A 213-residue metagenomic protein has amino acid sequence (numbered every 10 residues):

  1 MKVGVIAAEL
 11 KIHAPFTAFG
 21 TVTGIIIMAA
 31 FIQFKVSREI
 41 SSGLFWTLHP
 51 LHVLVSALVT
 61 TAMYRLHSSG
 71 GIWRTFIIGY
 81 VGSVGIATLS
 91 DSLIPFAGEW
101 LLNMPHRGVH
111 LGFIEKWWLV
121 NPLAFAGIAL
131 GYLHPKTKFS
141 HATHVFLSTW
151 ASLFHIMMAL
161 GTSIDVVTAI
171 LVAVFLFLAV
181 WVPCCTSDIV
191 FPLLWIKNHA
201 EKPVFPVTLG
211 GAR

Functional and structural regions predicted by a protein language model:
M1-W73: N-terminal topogenic module of multi-pass integral membrane proteins
G4-A18, Y132-R213: C-terminal transmembrane helix-loop-helix hairpin of multi-pass membrane proteins
T23-M28, S56, I86-S90, A151-H155 (+3 more regions): Alpha-helical transmembrane segments of multipass membrane proteins
F34-S42, G98-H110, L160-V166: Membrane-interface helix termini and inter-helical loops of multi-pass transporters
S42-L51, H106-L119, V174-L178: Short aromatic-rich membrane-water interface segments that cap or initiate transmembrane helices in multi-pass membrane
V53-Y64, N121-A129, F177, P183-L193: Hydrophobic cores of alpha-helical transmembrane segments in multi-pass inner/ER membrane proteins, independent
S69-I78, V204-P206: Membrane-interface alpha-helices at helix entry/exit sites of multi-pass transporters
V81-S152: Membrane-proximal helix-loop-helix units in multi-pass membrane proteins
